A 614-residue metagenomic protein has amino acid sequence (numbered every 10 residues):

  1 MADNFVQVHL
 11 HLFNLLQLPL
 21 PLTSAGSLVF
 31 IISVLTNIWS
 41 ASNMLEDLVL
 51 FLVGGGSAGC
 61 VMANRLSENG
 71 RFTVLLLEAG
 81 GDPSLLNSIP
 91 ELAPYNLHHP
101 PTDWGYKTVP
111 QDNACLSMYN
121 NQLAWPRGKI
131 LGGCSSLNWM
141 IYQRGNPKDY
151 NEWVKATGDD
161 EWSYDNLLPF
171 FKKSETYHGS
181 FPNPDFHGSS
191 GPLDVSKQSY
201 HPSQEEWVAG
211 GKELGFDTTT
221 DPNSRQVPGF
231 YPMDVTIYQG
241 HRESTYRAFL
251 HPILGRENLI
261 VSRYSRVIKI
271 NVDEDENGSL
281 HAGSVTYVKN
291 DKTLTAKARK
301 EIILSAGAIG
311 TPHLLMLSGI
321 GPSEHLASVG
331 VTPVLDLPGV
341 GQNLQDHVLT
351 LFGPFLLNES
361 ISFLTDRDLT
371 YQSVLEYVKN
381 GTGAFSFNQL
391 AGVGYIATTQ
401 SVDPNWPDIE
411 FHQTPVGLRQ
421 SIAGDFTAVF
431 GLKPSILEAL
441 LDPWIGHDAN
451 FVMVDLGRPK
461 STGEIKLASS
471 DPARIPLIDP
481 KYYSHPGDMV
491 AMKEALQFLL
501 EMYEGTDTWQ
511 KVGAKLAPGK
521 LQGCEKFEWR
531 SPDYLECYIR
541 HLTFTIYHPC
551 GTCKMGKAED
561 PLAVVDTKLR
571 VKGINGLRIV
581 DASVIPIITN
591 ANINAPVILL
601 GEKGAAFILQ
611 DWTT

Functional and structural regions predicted by a protein language model:
M1-T614: N-terminal redox-cofactor-binding region of secreted/periplasmic oxidoreductases
